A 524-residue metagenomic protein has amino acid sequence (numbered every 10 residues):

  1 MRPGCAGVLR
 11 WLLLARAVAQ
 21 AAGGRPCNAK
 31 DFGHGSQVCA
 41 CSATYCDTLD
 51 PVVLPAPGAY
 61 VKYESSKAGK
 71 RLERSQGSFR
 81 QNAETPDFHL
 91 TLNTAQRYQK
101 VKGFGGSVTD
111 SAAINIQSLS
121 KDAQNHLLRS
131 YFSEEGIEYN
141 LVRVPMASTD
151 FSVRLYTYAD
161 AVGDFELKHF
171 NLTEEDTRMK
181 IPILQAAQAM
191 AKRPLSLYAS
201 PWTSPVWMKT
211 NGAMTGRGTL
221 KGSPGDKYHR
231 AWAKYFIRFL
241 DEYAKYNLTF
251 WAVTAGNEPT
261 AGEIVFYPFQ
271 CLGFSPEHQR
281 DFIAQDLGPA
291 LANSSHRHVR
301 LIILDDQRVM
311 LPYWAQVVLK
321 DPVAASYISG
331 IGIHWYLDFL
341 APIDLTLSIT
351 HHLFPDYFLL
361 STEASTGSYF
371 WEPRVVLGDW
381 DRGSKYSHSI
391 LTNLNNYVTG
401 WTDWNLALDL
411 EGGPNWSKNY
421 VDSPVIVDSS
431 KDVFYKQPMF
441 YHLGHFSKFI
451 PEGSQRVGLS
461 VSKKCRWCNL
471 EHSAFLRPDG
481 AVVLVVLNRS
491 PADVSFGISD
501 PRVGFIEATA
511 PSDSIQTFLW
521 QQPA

Functional and structural regions predicted by a protein language model:
R2, A22-L92, L197-A199, K234-W251 (+1 more regions): Substrate-binding and catalytic surfaces of secreted/luminal carbohydrate-active proteins
R2-G23: Cleavable N-terminal signal peptides of Sec/SRP-targeted secreted and luminal proteins
V8-L9, G103, A481: A structure-centric signal for secondary-structure junctions around beta-strands
P57, S65-F250, A255, C271-S275 (+2 more regions): N-terminal catalytic cores of secreted or lumenal carbohydrate-active enzymes
T149, E258, G367: Active-site loop signature of alpha/beta-hydrolase-fold enzymes
G256-G262: Short, conserved phosphate-binding/catalytic loop or strand-edge motifs used in phosphoryl-/nucleotidyl-transfer
